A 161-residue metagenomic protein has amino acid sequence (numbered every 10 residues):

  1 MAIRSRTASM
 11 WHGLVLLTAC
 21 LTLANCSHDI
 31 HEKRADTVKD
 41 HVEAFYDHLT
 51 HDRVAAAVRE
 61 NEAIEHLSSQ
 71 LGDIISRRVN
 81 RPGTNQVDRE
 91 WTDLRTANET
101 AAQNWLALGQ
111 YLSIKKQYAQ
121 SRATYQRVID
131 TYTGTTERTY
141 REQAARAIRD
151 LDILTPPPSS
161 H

Functional and structural regions predicted by a protein language model:
L23-A44: Bacterial Sec signal peptide processing site at the extreme N-terminus
E32, L67-R81, T92-E99, D130-Q143: Short solvent-exposed coil/turn linkers within tandem alpha-helical repeat scaffolds
N80-W105, R146-H161: Alpha-helical linker/edge segments of TPR/alpha-solenoid repeat scaffolds and analogous pre-/post-domain helices
